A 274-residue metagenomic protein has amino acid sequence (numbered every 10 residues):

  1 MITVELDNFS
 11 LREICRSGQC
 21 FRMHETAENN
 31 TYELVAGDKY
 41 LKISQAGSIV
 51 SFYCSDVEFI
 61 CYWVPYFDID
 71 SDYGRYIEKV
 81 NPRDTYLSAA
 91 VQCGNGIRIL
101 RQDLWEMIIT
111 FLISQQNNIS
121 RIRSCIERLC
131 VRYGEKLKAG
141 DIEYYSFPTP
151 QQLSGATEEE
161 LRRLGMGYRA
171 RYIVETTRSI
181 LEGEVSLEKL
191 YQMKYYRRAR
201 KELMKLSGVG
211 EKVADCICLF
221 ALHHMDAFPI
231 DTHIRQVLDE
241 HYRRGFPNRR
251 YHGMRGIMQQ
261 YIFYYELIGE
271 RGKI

Functional and structural regions predicted by a protein language model:
M1-I274: HhH-family (HhH-GPD) DNA N-glycosylase catalytic core used in base-excision repair
